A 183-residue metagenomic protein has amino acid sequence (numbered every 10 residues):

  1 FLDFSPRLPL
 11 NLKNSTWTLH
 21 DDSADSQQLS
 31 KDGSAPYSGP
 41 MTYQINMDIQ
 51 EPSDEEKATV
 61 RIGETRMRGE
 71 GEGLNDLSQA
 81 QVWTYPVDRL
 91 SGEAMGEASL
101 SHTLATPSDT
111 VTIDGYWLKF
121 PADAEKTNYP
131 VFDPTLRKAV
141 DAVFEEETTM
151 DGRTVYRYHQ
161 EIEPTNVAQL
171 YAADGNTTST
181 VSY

Functional and structural regions predicted by a protein language model:
F1-K126: Extracellular or lumenal secretory-pathway regions
W117-Y183: Membrane-proximal low-complexity regions enriched in glycine and acidic/polar residues
